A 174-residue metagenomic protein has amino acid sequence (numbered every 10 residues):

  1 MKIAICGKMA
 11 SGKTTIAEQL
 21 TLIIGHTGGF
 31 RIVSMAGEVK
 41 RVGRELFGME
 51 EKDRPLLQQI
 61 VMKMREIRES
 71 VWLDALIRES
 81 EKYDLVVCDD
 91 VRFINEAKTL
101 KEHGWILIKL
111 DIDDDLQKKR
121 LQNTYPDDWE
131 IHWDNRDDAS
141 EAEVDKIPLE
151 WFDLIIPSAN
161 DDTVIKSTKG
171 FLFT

Functional and structural regions predicted by a protein language model:
K8: P-loop (Walker A) phosphate-binding loop of NTP-binding proteins
K13: Conserved lysine of the Walker
I16: Hydrophobic positions on the alpha1 helix immediately C-terminal to the Walker A/P-loop
Q19: Active-site signature of alpha/beta-hydrolase-fold catalytic machinery across serine- and Asp/Cys-nucleophile hydrolases
G28-L85, N95: ATP-dependent small-molecule kinase phosphotransfer cores that center on conserved nucleotide phosphate-binding segments
V71, L76, L110-T174: Small-molecule kinase domains that catalyze NTP-dependent phosphoryl transfer to phosphate-bearing small molecules
I77-Y125: ATP-dependent NMP and nucleoside kinases share a basic, alpha-helical "lid"
